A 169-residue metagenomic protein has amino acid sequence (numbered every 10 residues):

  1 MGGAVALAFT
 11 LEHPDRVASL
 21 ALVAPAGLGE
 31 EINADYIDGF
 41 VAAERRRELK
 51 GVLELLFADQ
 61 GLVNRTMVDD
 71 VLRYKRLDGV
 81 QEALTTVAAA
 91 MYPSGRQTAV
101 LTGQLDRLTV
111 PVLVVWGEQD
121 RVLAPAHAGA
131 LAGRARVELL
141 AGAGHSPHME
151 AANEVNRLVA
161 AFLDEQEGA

Functional and structural regions predicted by a protein language model:
M1-E31: Conserved hydrolase catalytic core segment
A4, L11-E12, R121, A130 (+1 more regions): Soluble, non-transmembrane catalytic domains of enzymes that act on hydrophobic metabolites at membranes
A24, V52, V71, L84 (+4 more regions): Generic structural signal for small/hydrophobic residues in well-ordered secondary structure, especially within
E31, A43-R107: Conserved alpha/beta-hydrolase catalytic His-Asp/Glu region
E31-A34, P125-A126: Conserved catalytic-core motifs of eukaryotic protein kinase domains, centered on the activation segment
V41-E44, K75, D120, G144-E150: Glycosyltransferase donor-binding loop in the core domain
R107, P111-A143, M149: Conserved loop-alpha-helix segment in the C-terminal half of the alpha/beta-hydrolase fold that carries the catalytic
R134-A169: Catalytic active-site module of serine/aspartate enzymes centered on a nucleophile-bearing elbow/loop
